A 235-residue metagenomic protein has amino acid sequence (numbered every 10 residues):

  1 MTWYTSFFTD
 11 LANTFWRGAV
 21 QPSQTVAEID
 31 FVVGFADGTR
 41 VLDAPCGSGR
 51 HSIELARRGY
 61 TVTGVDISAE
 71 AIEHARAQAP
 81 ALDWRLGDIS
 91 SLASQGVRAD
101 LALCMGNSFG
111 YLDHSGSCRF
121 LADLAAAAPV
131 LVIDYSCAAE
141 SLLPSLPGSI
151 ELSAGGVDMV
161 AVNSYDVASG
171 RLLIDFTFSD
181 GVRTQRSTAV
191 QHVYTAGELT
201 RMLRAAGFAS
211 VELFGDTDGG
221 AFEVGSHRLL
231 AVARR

Functional and structural regions predicted by a protein language model:
M1-D37: Conserved class I S-adenosyl-L-methionine
T39-G47: Conserved class I S-adenosyl-L-methionine
G49-S91: Class I SAM-dependent methyltransferase SAM/SAH-binding core
S91-V97: Short amphipathic alpha-helix with an adjacent loop that forms part of the alpha/beta core around
D100-S115: A short SAM/SAH-binding and catalytic strip from SAM-dependent methyltransferases
S115, V132-M202: SAM-dependent methyltransferase
C118-V130: A short glycine-rich, Lys/Arg-flanked "PGG" loop and its adjoining helix->strand segment in the class I
A196-R235: C-terminal lobe and adjacent flexible extensions of AdoMet/dcAdoMet transferase-like proteins
